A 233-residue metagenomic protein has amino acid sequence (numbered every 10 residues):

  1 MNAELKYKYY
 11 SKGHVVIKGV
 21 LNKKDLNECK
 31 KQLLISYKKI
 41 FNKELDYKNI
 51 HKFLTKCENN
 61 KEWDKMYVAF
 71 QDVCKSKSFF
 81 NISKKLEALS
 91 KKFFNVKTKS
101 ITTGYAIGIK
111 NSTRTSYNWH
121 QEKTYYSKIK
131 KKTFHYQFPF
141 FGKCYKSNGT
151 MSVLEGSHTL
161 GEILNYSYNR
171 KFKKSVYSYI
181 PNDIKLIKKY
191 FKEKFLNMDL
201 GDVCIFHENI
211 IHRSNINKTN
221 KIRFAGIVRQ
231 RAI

Functional and structural regions predicted by a protein language model:
N2-K12, K18-W119, T124-Y126: Non-heme Fe(II)-dependent double-stranded beta-helix
H14, K131-Q137, N148, E193-F195 (+1 more regions): Extracellular structured ligand-interaction cores
L21-K23, I107-K110, T124, K143-Y145 (+3 more regions): Short, solvent-exposed loop/turn segments at secondary-structure junctions
E28, I35, K39, E44-E58 (+3 more regions): Non-heme Fe(II)/2-oxoglutarate
L86, E122-T133, F191, M198 (+1 more regions): A short beta-loop-beta micro-motif enriched in histidine and acidic residues
Q121-K123, F138-G142, E155: Short, structured patches in soluble enzyme cores that scaffold and shape functional sites
S127-K146, M198-L200, R229-A232: Short, conserved beta-strand element in jelly-roll/cupin
C144-I211: Double-stranded beta-helix
